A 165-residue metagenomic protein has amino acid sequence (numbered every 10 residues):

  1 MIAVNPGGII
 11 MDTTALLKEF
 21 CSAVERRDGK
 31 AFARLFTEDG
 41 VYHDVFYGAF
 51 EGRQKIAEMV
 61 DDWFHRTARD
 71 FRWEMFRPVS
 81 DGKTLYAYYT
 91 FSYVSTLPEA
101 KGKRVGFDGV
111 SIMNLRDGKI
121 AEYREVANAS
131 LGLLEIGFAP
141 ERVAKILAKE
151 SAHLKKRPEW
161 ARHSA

Functional and structural regions predicted by a protein language model:
M1-E38, V143-A165: Short, low-complexity N-terminal intrinsically disordered segments enriched in polar/charged residues
L17-F20, V24, F36, V60 (+3 more regions): Hydrophobic alpha-helical core bundles mediating ligand binding, dimerization, or RNAP-core interactions
G29-A33, T37-K83: A solvent-exposed, acidic/Ser-Thr-rich amphipathic alpha-helical stretch
V41, K103, K119-A121: Residue-level signal for well-ordered, solvent-exposed loop/turn and beta-edge residues enriched in charged/polar side
A68-R69, Y93-R104: Short, cysteine-centered beta-strand-loop-beta hairpins and adjacent loop/turn segments enriched in charged/polar
F71-W73, V105-S111: Short, surface-exposed coil-to-beta transition loops
K83-Y93: A short hydrophobic beta-strand element
D108-A144: Short beta-strand edge/turn micro-motifs at domain boundaries
